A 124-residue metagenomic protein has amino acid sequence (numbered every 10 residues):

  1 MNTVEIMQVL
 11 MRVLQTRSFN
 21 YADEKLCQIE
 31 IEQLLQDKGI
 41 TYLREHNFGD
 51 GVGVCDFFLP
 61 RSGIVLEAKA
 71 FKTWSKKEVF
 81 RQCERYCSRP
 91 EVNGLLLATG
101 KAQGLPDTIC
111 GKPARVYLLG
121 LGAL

Functional and structural regions predicted by a protein language model:
M1-V4: N-terminal, charge-rich interaction modules
M7-V9, Q15-V65, K72-K77, L124: Active-site metal-binding core of divalent-cation-utilizing nuclease and nuclease-like domains
Q8-L14, C87, V92: Generic hydrophobic, helix-prone segments enriched in Leu/Val/Ile
K72, K76-V79, C87-G122: Nucleic-acid nuclease catalytic cores
C83: Histidine-anchored nucleotide/phosphate-binding helix
